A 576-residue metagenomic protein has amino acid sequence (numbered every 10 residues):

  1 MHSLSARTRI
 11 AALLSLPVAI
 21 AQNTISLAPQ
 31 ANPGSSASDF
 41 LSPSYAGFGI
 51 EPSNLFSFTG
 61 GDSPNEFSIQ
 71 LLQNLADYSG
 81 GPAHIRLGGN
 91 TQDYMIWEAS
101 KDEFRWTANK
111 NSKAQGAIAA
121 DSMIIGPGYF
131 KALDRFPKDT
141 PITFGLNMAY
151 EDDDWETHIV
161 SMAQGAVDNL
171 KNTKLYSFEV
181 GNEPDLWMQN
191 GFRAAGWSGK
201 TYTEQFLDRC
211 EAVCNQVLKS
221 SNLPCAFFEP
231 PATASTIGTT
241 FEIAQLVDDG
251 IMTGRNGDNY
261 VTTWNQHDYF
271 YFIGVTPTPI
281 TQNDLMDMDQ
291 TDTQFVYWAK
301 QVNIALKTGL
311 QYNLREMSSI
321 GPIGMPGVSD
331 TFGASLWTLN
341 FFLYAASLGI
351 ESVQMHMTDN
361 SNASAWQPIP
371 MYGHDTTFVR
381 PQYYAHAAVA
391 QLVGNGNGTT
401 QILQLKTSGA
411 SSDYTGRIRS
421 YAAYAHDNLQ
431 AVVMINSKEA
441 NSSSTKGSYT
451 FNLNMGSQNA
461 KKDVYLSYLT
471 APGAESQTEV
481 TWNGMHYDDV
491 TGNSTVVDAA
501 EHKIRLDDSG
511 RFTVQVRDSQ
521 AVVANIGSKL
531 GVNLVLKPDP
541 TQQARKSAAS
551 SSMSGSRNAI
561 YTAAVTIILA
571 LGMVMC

Functional and structural regions predicted by a protein language model:
Q22-A226, P230, G238-L246: N-terminal catalytic cores of secreted or lumenal carbohydrate-active enzymes
F48, I85, F178, E183 (+5 more regions): Conserved, mostly hydrophobic/aromatic
I159-G165, S198-T338, L348: Noncatalytic carbohydrate-binding groove/subsite architecture in carbohydrate-active enzymes
L314, G321-I418, D427-N428: Aromatic/acidic polysaccharide-binding cleft in carbohydrate-active enzymes
A410-A460, L466-G473, V522: Carbohydrate-binding surface patches
G447-D518, V535-P540: Acidic, Ser/Thr/Pro-rich beta/coil linker or hinge segments at domain junctions
I526-S550: C-terminal low-complexity, Ser/Thr- and acidic/Pro-rich disordered "stalk" regions positioned immediately N-terminal
S550-C576: Cleavable C-terminal sorting propeptides in eukaryotic secreted/cell-surface proteins
